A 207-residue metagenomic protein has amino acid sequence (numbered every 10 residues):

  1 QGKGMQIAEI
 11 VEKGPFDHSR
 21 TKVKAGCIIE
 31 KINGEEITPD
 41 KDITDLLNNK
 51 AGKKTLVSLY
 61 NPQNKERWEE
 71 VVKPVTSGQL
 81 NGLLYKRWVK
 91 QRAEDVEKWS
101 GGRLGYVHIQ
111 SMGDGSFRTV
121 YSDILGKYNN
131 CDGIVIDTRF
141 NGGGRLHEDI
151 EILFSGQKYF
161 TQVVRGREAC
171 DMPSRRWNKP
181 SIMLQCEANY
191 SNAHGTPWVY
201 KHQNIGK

Functional and structural regions predicted by a protein language model:
Q1-G4: Accessory interdomain/linker segments of ATP-dependent helicases and helicase-like nucleic-acid enzymes that mediate
Q6-P15, E30, G34-K207: Cleft-lining beta-strand/loop regions that shape enzyme active-site pockets
K24-E30: Structural motif
